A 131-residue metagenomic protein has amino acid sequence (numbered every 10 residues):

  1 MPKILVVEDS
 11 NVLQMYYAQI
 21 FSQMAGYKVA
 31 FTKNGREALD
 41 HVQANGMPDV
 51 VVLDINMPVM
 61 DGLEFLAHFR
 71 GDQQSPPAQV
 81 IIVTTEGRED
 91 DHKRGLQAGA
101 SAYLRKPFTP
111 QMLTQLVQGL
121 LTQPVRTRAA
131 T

Functional and structural regions predicted by a protein language model:
E8: Conserved acidic carboxylate
N11-A30: Two-component/phosphorelay signaling modules centered on CheY-like receiver
F31-V50: Acidic, metal-coordinating helix/loop segments flanking the phosphotransfer/catalytic sites of two-component signaling
M57: Receiver (REC) domain active-site loop signature in two-component systems and cognate sites in sensor histidine kinases
F108-V117: C-terminal output helix
